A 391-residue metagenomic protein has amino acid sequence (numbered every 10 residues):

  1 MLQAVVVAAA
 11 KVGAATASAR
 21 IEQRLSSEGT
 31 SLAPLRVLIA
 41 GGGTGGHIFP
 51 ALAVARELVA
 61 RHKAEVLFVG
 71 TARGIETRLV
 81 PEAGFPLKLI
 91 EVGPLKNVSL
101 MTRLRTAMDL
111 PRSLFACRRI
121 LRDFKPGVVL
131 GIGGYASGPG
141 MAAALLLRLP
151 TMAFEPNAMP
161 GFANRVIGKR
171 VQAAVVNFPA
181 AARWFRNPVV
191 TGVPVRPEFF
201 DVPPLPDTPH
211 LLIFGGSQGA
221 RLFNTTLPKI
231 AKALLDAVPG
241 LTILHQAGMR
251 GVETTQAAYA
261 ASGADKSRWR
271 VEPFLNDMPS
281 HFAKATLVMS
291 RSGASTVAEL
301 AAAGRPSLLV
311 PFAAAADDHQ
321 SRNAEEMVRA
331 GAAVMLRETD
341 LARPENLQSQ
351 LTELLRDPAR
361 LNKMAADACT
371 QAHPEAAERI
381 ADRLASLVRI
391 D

Functional and structural regions predicted by a protein language model:
P34-G42, A64-L114, M249-G251, D340: Conserved nucleotide-sugar phosphate-binding/catalytic loop shared by glycosyltransferases and other
K63, G74, L79-P81, P204-V288 (+3 more regions): Donor-nucleotide binding loops and adjacent catalytic segments primarily of GT-B fold Leloir glycosyltransferases
I75, P86, L145-V202: Active-site-proximal region of nucleotide-activated glycan assembly enzymes, centered on histidine/acidic-rich loops
A116-V129, S137-M152, R165-K169: Glycosyltransferases and closely related glycan-assembly transferases that use nucleotide-activated donors
P126-V128, P279, A283-A298, R305-P306: Acidic donor-binding loop of glycosyltransferase active sites
L147, A283-A285, A301-V310, A330: Conserved donor-binding/catalytic loop of nucleotide-activated donor transferases
R360-P374: A short, well-ordered alpha-helix in the C-terminal region of glycosyltransferases
H373-D391: C-terminal alpha-helical cap of glycosyltransferases
